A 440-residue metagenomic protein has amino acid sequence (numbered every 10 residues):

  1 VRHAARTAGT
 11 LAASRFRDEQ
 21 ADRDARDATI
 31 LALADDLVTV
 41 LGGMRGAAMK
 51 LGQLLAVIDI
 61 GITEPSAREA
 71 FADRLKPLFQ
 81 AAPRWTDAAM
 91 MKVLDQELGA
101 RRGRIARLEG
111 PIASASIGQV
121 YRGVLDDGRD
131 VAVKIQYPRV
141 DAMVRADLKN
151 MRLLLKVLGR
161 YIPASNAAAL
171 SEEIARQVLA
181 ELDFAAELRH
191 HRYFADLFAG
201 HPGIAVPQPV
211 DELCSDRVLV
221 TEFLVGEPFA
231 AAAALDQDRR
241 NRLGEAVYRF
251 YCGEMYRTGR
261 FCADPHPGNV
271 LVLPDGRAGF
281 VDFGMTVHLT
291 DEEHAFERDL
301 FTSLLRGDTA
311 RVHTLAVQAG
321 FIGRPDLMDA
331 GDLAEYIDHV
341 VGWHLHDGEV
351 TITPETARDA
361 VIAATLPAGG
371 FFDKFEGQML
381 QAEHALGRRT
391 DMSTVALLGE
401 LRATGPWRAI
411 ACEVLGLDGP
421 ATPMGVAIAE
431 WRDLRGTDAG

Functional and structural regions predicted by a protein language model:
V1-C252, G259, L273-G279, F283-D291 (+2 more regions): Broad phosphate/nucleotide-binding scaffolds in NTP-utilizing and phosphate-metabolizing enzymes
R260-P267: Catalytic-loop of the protein kinase fold
G268-V272: Hydrophobic residue at the +6 position relative to the catalytic HRD Asp in the kinase catalytic loop
T290-E293, D308: Histidine- and aromatic-rich ligand-binding microenvironments
E297-D299: Short amphipathic alpha-helical recognition elements used for nucleic-acid or partner binding across transcription
G307-D308, R402: Short helix-adjacent coil turns
